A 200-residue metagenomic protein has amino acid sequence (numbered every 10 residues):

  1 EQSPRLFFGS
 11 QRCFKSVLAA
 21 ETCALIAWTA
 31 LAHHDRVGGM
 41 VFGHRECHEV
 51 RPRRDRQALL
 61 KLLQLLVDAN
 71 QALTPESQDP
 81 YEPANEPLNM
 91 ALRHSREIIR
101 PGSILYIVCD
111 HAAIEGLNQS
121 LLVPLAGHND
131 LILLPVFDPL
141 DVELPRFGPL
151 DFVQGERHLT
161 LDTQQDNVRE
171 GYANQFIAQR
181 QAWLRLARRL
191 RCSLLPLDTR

Functional and structural regions predicted by a protein language model:
Q2-E21, W28-R200: Exposed, interaction-prone extracellular/peripheral surfaces
